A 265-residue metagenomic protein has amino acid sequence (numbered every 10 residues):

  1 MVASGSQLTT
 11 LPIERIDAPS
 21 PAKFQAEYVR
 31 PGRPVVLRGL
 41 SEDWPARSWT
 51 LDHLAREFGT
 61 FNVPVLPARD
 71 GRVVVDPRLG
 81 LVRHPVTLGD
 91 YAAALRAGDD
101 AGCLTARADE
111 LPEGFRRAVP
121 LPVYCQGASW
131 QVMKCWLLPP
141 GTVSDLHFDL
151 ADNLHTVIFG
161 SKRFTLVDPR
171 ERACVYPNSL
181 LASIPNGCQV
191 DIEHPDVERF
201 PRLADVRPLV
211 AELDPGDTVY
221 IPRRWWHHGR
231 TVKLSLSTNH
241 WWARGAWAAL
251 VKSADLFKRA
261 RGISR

Functional and structural regions predicted by a protein language model:
M1-T218, W226-R265: N-terminal accessory scaffold of Fe(II)-dependent oxygenases
